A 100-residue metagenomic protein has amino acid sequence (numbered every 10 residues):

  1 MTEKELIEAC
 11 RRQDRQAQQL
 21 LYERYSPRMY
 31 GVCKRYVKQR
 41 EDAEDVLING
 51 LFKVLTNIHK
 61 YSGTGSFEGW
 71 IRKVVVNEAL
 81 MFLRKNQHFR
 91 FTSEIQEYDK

Functional and structural regions predicted by a protein language model:
M1-E5: Acidic, Ser/Thr- and Pro/Gly-rich low-complexity regulatory segments
R11-L20, Y30-N49: Short, charged helix-capping/linker segments at alpha-helix termini
R11-R12, I48-S66, K85-Q87: Sigma70-family region 2
L21, Y25, M29, G50 (+2 more regions): Residue-level preference for hydrophobic side chains embedded in well-ordered alpha helices
E41, G65-G69: Conserved catalytic/ATP-binding subdomain
H59-G63, K73-S93: Arg/Lys-rich amphipathic alpha helix in sigma70-family domain 2
R90, Y98-K100: Acidic, proline/glycine-rich intrinsically disordered inter-domain spacer in sigma factors
